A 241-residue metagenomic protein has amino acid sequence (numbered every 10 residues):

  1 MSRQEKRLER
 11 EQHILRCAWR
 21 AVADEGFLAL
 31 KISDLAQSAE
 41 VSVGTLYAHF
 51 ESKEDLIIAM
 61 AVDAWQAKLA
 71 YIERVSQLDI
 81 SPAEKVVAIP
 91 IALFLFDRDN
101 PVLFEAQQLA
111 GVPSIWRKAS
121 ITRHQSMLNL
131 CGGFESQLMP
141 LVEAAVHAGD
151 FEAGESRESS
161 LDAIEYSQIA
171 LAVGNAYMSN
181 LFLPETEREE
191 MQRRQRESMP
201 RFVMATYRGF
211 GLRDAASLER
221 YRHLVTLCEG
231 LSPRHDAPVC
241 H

Functional and structural regions predicted by a protein language model:
R7-A18, L35, M60-K68, I72 (+1 more regions): Generic hydrophobic, amphipathic alpha-helix propensity
H13, A21-D55, A59: Helix-turn-helix
K31, F104-Q108, A153-E155, N180-L181 (+1 more regions): Short, hydrophobic secondary-structure boundary micro-motifs
A59, E73-L103, G133, E165-Q168: Hydrophobic alpha-helical connector segments
V62-V87, A119-T122, A144: Amphipathic alpha-helical linker/stalk segments
E84, N129-L130, E143-I169, E190-R194: All-alpha amphipathic helical-bundle segments outside canonical DNA-binding/catalytic cores that form hydrophobic
P101-P140, D150-L161: Short secondary-structure transition hinges
S136, P140-A148, G174-H241: C-terminal peripheral helix-coil segments that are non-catalytic and often amphipathic
